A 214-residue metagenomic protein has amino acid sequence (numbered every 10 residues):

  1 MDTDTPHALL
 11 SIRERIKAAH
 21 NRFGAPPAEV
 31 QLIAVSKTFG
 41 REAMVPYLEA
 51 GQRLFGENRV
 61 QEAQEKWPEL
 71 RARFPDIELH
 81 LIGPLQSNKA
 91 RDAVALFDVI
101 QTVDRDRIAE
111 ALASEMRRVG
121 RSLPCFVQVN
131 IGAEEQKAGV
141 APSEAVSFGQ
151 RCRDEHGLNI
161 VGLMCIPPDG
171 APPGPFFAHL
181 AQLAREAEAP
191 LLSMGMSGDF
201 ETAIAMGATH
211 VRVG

Functional and structural regions predicted by a protein language model:
M1-G198, I204-M206: Conserved alpha/beta-domain cores
